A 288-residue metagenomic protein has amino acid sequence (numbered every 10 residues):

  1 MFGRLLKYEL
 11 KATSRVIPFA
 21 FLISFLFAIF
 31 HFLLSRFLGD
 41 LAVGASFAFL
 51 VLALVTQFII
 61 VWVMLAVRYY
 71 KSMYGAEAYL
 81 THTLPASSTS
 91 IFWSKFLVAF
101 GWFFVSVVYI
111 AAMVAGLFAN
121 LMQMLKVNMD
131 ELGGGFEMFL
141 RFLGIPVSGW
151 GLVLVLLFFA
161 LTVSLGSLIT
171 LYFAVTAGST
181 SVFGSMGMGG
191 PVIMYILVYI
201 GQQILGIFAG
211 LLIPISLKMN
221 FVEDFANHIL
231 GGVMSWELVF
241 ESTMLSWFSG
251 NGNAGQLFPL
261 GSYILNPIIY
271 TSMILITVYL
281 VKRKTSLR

Functional and structural regions predicted by a protein language model:
M1-E77, S88-R288: Hydrophobic alpha-helical transmembrane segments of membrane proteins
T83-S87: Short helix-to-coil transition segments within interhelical loops that connect adjacent transmembrane helices
